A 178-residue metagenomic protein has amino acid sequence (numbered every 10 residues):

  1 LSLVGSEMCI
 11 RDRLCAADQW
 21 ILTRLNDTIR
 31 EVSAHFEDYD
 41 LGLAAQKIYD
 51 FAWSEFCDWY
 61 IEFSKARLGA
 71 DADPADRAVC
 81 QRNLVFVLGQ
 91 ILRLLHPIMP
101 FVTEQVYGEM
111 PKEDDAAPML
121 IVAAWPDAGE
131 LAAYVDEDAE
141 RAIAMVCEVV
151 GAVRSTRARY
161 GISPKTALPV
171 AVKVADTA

Functional and structural regions predicted by a protein language model:
L1-G5: Single conserved hydrophobic/aromatic residue that forms the stacking wall/gate of nucleotide- or nucleobase-binding
S6-S33, I61-A152, T166, A171-D176: Acidic, turn-prone loop/beta-hairpin segments
F36-L43: Short helix-adjacent coil turns
A45, Y49: Aromatic-lined ligand-binding clefts that engage carbohydrates, nucleic acids, or primary amines
A152-A158: Glycine-rich, charged/polar anion/phosphate-binding loops that engage phosphate groups from diverse ligands
Y160-I162: Replace "in large, NTP-powered and nucleic-acid-processing enzymes" with "in large, NTP-powered factors and other
